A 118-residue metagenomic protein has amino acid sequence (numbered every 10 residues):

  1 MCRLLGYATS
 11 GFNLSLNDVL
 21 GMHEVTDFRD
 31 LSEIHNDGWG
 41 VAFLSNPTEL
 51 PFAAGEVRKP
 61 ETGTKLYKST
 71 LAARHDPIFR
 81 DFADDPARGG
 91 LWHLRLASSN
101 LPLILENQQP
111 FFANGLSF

Functional and structural regions predicted by a protein language model:
M1-L71: Extreme N-terminus nucleophile/cap motif
C2, G115-F118: Conserved beta-strand-loop-short alpha-helix elements that form and flank the Mn2+/Mg2+-coordinating active site
L14, T48, S98-L103, F118: A broad, structure-centric signal for solvent-exposed, well-ordered loop/edge residues that line or flank functional
F28-D30, P86-G89, S98, E106: Catalytic core of PPM/PP2C metal-dependent serine/threonine phosphatase domains
N36, D84-L91: Short connector loops at helix/strand junctions that flank enzyme active sites, especially segments positioning acidic
K68-D81, W92-N114: Short acidic (Asp/Glu) patches
P86-A87, A113-G115: Short coil/turn connectors at secondary-structure junctions
